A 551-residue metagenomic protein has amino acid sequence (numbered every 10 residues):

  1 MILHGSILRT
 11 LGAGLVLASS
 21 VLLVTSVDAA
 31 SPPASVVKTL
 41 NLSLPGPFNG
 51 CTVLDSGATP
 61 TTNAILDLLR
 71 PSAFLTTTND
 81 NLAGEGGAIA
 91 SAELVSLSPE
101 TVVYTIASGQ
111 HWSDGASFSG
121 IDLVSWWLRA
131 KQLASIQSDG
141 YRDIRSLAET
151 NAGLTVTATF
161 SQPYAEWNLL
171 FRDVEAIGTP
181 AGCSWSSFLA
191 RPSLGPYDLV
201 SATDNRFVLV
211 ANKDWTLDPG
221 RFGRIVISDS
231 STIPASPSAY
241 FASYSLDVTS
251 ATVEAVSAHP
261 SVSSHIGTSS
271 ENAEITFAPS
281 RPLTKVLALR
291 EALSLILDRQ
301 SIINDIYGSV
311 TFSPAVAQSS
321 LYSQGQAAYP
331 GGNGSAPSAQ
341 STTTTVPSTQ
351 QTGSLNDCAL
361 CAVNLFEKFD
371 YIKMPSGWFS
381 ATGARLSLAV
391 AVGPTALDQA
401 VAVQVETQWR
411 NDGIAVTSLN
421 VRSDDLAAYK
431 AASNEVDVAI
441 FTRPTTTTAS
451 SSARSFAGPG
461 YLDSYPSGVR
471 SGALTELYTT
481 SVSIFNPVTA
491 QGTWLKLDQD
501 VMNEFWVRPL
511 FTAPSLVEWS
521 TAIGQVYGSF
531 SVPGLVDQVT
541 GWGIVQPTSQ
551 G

Functional and structural regions predicted by a protein language model:
L42-L97, T105, L128, P192: N-terminal lobe/hinge region of extracytoplasmic solute-binding protein
S91-S135, G153-T157, L283-K285: Aromatic- and charge-enriched surface segment that lines or borders ligand/interaction sites
V103-T105, I136-C183, V200-S201: Surface-exposed binding/hinge segments that line and control ligand-binding clefts or catalytic entry sites
L169-R224, A359: Gly/Pro-rich hinge or "lid" segments in bacterial periplasmic/extracellular proteins
D204, T345, T349-L355, F369-T442: Ligand/substrate-recognition segments at binding pockets and active sites
N205, N212-S257, S270, A415-T417: Ligand-site clamp/hinge motif
V210-K213, S231, G267-A292, I296 (+3 more regions): A bilobed periplasmic-binding-protein/Venus flytrap-type ligand-binding module shared by bacterial periplasmic
A211, L297-T342, C358-E367, A396-T407 (+1 more regions): Detector for C-terminal structural segments
